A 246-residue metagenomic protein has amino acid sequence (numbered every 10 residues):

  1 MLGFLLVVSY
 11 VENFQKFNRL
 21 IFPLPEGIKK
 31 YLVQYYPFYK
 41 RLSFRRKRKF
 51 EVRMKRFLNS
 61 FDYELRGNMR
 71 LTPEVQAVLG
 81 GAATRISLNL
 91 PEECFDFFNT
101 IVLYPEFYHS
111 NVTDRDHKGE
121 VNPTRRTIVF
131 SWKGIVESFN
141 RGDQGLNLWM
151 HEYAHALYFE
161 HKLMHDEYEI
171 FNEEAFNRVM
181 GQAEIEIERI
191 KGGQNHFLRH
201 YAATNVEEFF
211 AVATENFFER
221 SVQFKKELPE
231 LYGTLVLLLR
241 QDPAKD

Functional and structural regions predicted by a protein language model:
L2-N13: Alpha-helical transmembrane segments
E12-K118, P123, E227, L231-A244: A metal-dependent hydrolase signature that marks the N-terminal structural subdomain at the beginning of catalytic folds
S43, Q144-H161, A211: Active-site recognition of the HExxH zinc-binding catalytic motif
K49, N140, Q144, L148 (+1 more regions): Short, well-structured alpha-helical interface segments that form or flank functional binding sites
V78-L90, E106-R125, F130-N140, L163-D246: Metalloprotease/metallohydrolase-associated module, dominated by Zn2+-dependent proteases
N99-I101, R126-I128, L146: Generic beta-strand structural signal
